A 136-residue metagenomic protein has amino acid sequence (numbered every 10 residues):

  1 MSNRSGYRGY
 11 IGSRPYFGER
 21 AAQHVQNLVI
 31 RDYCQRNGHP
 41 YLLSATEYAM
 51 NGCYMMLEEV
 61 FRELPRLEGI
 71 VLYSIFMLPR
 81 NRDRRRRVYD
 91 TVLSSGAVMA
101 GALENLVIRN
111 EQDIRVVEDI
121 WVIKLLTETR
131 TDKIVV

Functional and structural regions predicted by a protein language model:
M1-V136: Short, structured surface patches at the beginning of a domain
